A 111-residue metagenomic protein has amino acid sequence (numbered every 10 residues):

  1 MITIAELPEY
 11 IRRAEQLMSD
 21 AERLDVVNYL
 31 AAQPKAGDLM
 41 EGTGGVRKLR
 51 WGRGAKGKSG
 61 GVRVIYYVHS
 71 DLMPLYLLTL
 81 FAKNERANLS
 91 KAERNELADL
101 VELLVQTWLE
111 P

Functional and structural regions predicted by a protein language model:
M1-A21: Arg/Lys-rich, positively charged N-terminal/basic patches that mediate binding to nucleic acids
D20-R23, S59, R94, A98: Amphipathic alpha-helical transducer elements in NTP-driven molecular machines
A21, D25-V27, A32, G45 (+1 more regions): Sequence/structural signature of beta-propeller domains
G37-L80, E85: Basic/aromatic recognition patch in beta-strand/loop cores that engages polyanionic ligands
V68-P111: Enriched for short, Lys/Arg-rich terminal
